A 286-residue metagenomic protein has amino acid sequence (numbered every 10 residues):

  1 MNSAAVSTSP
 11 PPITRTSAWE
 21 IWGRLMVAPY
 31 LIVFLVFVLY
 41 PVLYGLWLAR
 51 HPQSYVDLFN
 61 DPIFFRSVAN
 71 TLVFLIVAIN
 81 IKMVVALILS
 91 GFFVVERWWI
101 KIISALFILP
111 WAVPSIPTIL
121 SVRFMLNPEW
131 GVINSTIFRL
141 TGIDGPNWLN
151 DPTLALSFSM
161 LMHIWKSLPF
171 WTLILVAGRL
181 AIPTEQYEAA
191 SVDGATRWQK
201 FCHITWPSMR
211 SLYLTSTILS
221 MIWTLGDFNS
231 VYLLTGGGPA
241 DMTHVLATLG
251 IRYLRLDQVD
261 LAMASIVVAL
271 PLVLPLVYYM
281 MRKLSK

Functional and structural regions predicted by a protein language model:
M1-W19: Short, Lys/Arg-rich, polar N-terminal cytosolic tail immediately upstream of the first transmembrane signal-anchor
A18-K286: A structural signal for multi-pass alpha-helical bundles of membrane permease subunits that mediate small-molecule
